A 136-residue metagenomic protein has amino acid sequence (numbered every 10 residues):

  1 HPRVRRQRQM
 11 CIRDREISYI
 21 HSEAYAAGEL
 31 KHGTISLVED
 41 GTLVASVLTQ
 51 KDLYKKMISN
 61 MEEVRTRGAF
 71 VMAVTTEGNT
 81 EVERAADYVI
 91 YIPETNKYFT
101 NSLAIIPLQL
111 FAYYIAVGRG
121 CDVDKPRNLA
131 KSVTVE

Functional and structural regions predicted by a protein language model:
H1-R8, I12: Single conserved hydrophobic/aromatic residue that forms the stacking wall/gate of nucleotide- or nucleobase-binding
R6, A86-E136: Short alpha-helices
Q9, A26, L48-K51, T75-T76 (+1 more regions): Active-site proximal loops enriched in glycine and acidic residues that flank catalytic Cys/His/Asp and coordinate
R13-A24, E63-G68: Short helix-loop-beta junction
S18, D40, R84-A86: Short, structured coil segments at secondary-structure junctions
E23-H32: A general structural motif
G33-V44: Active-site-proximal loop->helix
V47-Y88, F111, R119: Glycine-rich phosphate-binding loops that contact phosphosugars or nucleotide phosphates
